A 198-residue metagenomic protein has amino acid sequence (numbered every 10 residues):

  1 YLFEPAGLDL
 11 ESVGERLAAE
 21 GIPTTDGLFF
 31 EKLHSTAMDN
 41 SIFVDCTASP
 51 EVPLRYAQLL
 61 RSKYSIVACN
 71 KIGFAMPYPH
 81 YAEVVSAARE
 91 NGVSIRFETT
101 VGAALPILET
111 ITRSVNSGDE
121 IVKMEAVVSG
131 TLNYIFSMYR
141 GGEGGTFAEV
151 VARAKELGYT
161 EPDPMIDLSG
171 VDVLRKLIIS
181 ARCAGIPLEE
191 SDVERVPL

Functional and structural regions predicted by a protein language model:
Y1-R61: N-terminal glycine-/serine-/threonine-rich beta1-alpha1-beta2 phosphate-ribose binding loop of Rossmann-like
G7-L8, T110-R113, K176: Short, surface-exposed amphipathic charged segments that create phosphate/polyanion-binding patches used for binding
D39-N40, K63, G92, I121: A general structural motif
V44-C46, N70-G73, F97-T100, M124-A126 (+1 more regions): Glycine- and other small-residue-rich loops at beta-strand/loop junctions that grip anionic moieties
T47-S62, K71-S114: Rossmann-fold NAD(P)-binding glycine/threonine-rich loop
I66-V67: A short hydrophobic/small-residue beta-strand
R89-G92, R96-L157, V171: Rossmann-like NAD(P)H-binding beta-loop-alpha module
G145-L198: Substrate-binding/catalytic subdomain of NAD(P)-dependent oxidoreductase enzymes
